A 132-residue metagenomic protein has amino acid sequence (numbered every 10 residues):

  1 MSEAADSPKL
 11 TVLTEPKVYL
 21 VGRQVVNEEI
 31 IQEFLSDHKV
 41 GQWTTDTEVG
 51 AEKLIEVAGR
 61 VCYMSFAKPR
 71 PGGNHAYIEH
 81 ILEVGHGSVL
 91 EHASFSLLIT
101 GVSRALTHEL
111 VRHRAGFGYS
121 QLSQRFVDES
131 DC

Functional and structural regions predicted by a protein language model:
M1-C132: A conserved ligand/cofactor-binding region detector
